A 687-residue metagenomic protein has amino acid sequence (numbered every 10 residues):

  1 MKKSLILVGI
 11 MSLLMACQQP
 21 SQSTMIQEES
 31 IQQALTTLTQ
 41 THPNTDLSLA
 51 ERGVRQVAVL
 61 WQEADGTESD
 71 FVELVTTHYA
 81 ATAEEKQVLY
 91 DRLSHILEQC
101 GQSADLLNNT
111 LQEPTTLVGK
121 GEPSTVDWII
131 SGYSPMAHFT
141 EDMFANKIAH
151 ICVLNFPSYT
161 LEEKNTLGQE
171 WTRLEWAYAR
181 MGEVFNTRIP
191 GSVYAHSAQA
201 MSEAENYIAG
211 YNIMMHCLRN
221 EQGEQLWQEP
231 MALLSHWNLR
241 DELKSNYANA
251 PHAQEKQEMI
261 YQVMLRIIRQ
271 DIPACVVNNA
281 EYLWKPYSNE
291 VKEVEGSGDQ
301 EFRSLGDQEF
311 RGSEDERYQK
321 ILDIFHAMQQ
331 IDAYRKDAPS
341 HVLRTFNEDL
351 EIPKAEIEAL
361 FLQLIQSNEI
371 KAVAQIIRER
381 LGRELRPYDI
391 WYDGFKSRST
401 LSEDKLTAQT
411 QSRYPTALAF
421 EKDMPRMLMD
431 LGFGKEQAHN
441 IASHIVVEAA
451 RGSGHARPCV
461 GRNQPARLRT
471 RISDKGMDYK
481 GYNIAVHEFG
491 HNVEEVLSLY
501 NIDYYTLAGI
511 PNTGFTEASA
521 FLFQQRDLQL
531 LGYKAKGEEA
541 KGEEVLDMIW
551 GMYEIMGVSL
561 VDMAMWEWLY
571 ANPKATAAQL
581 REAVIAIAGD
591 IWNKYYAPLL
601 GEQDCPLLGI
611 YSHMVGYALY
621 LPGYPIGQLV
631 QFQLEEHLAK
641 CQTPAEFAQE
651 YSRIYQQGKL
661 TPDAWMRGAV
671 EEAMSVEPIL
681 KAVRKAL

Functional and structural regions predicted by a protein language model:
M1-S4: Positively charged n-region of N-terminal signal peptides that target proteins for export
M15-A16: C-terminal motif of bacterial Sec signal peptides marking the signal peptidase cleavage site
S23-G296, A327-L401, K574-L687: C-terminal, non-catalytic "cap/extension" segments appended to globular domains
L233-R240, D393-T400, A456-L468, F489-Y500 (+2 more regions): Active-site-adjacent bridging/hinge elements
V291-R467: Contiguous, non-catalytic segments that form substrate-binding/exosite surfaces or channel walls
L468-L499, F521: Active-site recognition of the HExxH zinc-binding catalytic motif
L497-N501, Y505-W550, G627: Post-HExxH zinc-binding segment in Zn-dependent metallohydrolases
Q529-S612: Long, amphipathic alpha-helical stalk/connector segments used for oligomerization, subunit docking, or mechanical
